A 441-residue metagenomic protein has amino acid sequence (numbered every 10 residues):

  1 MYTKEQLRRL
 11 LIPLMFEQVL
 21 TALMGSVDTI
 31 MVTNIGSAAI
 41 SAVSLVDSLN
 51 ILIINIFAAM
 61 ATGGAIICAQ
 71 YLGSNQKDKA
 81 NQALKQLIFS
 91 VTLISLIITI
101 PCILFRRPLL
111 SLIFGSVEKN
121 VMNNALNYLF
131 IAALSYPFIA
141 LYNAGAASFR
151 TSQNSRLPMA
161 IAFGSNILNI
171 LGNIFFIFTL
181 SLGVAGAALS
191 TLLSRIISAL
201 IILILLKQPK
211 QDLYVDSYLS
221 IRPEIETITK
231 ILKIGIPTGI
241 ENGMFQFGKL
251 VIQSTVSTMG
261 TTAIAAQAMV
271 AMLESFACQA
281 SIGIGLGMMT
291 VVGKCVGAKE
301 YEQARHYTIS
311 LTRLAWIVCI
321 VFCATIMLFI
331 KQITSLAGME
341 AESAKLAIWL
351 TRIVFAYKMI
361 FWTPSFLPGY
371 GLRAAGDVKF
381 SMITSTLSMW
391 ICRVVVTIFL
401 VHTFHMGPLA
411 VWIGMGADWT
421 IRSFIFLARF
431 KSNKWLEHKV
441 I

Functional and structural regions predicted by a protein language model:
M1-L14, C68-S135, T179-I236, V292-K358 (+1 more regions): Short alpha-helical transmembrane segments in multi-pass integral membrane proteins
Y2-I30, N34-I35, I51-G63, I67 (+5 more regions): N-terminal transmembrane alpha-helices
R9-D28, I131, S165, S194-S198 (+3 more regions): Transmembrane helical elements of multi-pass membrane transporters/channels
L14, Q18, T29-I30, I66 (+16 more regions): Transmembrane alpha-helix boundary and packing residues in multipass membrane permease domains and related
L23-S41, L110-K119, F175-V184, G243-F276 (+4 more regions): Helix-terminus/linker motif at the lipid-water interface of multi-pass membrane proteins
S37-S48, A125, L129, A188 (+4 more regions): Small-residue hotspots at the loop-to-helix junctions and early N-terminal turns of transmembrane alpha-helices
I40-I100, I139-P158, I264-I330, F361-S385: Small-residue-rich hydrophobic transmembrane alpha-helices
A61, I131-R150, P158-N166, A187-I202 (+5 more regions): Short runs within selected transmembrane alpha-helices of multi-pass transporters and secretion channels
